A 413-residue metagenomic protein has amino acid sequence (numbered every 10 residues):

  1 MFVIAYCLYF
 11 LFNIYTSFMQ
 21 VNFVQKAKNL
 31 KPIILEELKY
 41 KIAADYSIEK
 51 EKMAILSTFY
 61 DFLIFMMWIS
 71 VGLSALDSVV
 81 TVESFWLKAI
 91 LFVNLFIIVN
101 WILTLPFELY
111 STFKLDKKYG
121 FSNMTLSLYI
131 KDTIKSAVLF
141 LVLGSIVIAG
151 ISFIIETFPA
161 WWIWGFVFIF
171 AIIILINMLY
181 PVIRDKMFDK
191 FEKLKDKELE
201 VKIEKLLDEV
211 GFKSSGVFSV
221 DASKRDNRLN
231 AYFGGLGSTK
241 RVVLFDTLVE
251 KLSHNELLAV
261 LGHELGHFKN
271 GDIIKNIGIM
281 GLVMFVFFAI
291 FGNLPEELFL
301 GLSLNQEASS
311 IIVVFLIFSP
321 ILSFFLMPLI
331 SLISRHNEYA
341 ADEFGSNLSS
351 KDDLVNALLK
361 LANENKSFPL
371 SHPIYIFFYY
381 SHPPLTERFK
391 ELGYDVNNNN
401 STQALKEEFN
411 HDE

Functional and structural regions predicted by a protein language model:
M1-Q306, F325-E413: Polar-ligand-bearing catalytic/cofactor-coordination segments of membrane-embedded or membrane-tethered inner-membrane
L304-S323: Generic long, charged, amphipathic alpha-helical segments
